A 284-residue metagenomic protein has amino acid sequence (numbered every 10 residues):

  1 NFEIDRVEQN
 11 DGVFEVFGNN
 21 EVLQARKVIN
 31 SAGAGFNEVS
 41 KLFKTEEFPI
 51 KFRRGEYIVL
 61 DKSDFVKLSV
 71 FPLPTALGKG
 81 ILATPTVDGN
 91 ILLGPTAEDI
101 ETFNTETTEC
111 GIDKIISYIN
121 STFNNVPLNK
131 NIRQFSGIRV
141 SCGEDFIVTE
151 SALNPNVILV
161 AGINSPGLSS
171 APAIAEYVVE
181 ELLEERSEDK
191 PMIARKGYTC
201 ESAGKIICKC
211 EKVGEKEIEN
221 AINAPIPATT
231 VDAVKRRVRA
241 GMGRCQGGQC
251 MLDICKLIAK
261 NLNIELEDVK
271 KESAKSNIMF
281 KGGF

Functional and structural regions predicted by a protein language model:
N1-D5: A conserved beta-strand/loop element that lines the FAD pocket in flavoprotein oxidoreductases
V7-G12, F17-T108, S117, F123-V126: Flavin-dependent oxidoreductases
E38, L42, Y177, E181 (+2 more regions): Active-site catalytic microenvironments for nucleophilic, acid-base chemistry
G78, V87-D88, F103-A224, R239-M242: C-terminal catalytic lobe of FAD-dependent flavoproteins
G214-A228, G248-L266: Iron-sulfur (Fe-S) cluster-binding segments and ferredoxin-like electron-carrier domains, especially [2Fe-2S]
G243-G247: Short, positively charged loop/turn segments that connect secondary-structure elements
N263-F284: Low-complexity, small/polar and acidic-rich linker and loop segments
